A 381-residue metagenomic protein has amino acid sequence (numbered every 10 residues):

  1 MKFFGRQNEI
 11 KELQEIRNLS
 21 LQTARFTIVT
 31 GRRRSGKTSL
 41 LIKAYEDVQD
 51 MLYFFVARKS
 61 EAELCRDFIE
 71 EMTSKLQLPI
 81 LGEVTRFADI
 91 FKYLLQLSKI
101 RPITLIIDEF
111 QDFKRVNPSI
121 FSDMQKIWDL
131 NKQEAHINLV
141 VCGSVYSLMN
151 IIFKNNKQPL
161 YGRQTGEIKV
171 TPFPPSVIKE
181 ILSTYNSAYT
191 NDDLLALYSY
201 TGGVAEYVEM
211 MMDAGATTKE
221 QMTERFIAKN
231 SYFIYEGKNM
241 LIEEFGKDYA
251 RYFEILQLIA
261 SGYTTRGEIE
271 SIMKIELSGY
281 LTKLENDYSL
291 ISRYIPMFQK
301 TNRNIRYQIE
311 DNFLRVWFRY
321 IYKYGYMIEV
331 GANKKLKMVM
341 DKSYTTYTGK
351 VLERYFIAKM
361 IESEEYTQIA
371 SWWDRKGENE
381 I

Functional and structural regions predicted by a protein language model:
K2, M297, R303-I381: A cross-kingdom feature that marks ATP-driven nucleic-acid transaction machinery
K2-E15: N-terminal pre-P-loop "Q-motif" helix
T27-G31, D112-V116, K126-K157: Sensor-1/coupling segment of RecA-like P-loop NTPase cores
T30-R32, L52-E63: A short hydrophobic beta-strand->loop->alpha-helix junction that borders the nucleotide-binding pocket of P-loop NTPases
L40, A44: Hydrophobic positions on the alpha1 helix immediately C-terminal to the Walker A/P-loop
Q49-L52, A62-L81, L95: Conserved NTP-binding/hydrolysis module of P-loop NTPases
L78-I107, D112-R115, D123, I127 (+1 more regions): Mid-core helix/loop region of P-loop NTP-binding domains shared across ATPases and GTPases
E167-R319: Interdomain hinge/linker elements that couple catalytic modules in large macromolecular machines
